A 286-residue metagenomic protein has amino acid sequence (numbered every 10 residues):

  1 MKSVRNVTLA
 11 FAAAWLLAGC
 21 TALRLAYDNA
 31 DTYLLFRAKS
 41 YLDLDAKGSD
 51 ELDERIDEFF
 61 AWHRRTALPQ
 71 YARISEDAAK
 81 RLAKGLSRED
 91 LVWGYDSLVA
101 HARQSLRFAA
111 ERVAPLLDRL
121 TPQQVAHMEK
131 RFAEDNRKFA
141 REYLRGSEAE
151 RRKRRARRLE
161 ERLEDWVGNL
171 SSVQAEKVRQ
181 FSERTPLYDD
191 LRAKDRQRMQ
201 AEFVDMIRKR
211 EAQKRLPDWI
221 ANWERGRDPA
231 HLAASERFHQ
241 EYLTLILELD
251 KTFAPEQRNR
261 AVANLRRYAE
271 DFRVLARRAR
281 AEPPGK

Functional and structural regions predicted by a protein language model:
M1-F11: Bacterial N-terminal signal peptides that target proteins for export
T21-R24: Bacterial signal peptide processing site
D28-F60: Start-of-domain marker
L35-F36, A193-K286: A cross-kingdom marker for long, charged
A38, L52, A109-L120, M128 (+4 more regions): Short, structured motif recognition centered on aromatic/hydrophobic residues
L68-S105, A109-E111, E129: Signal peptide-directed extracytoplasmic domains
E111-G226: Extended amphipathic alpha-helical interaction segments
